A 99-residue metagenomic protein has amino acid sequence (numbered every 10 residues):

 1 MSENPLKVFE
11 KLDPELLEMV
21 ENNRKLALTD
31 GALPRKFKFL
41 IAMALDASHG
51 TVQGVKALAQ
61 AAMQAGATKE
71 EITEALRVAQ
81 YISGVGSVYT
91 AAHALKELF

Functional and structural regions predicted by a protein language model:
M1-F37, M63-Q64, T90-F99: Acidic, glycine/proline-rich low-complexity segments that act as flexible tails and inter-domain linkers
E21, A42, K56, L76 (+1 more regions): Predominant activation on well-ordered alpha-helical scaffold segments within soluble catalytic domains
A27, L45, A79-Q80: Short amphipathic alpha-helical interaction patches enriched in hydrophobic/aromatic residues with interspersed Lys/Arg
G31, S48-V52, G66, S83-G86: Residues at alpha-helix boundaries and short interhelical turns
K38-V52: Amphipathic, charged-and-aliphatic alpha-helical interface segments that function as noncatalytic docking
G50-R77: Mid-chain, well-packed structural core segment of small domains
E70-E97: C-terminal structural segments of small proteins and small subunits
